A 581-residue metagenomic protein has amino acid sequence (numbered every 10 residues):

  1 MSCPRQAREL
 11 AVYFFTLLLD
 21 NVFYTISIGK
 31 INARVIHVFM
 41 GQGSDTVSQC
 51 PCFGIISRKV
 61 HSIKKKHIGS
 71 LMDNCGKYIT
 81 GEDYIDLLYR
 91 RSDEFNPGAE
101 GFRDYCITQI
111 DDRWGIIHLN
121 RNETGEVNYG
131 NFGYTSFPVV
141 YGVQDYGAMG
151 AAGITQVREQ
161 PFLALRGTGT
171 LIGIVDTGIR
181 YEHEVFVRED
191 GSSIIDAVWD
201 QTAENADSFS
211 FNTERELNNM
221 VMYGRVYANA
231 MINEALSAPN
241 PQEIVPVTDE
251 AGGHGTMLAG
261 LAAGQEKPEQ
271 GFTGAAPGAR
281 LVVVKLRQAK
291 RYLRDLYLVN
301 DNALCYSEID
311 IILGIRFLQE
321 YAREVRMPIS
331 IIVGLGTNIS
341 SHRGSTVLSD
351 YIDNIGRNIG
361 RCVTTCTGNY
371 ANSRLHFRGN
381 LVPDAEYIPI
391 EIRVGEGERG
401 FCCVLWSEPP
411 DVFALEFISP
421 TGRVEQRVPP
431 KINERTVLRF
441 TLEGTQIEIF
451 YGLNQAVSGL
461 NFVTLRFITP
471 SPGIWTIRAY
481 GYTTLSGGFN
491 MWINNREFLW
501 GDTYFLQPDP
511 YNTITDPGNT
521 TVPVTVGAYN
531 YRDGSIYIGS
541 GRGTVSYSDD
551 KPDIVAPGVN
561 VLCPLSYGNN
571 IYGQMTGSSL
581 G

Functional and structural regions predicted by a protein language model:
C3, C50-C52: Cysteine-centered motifs
R5-R8, R34, R58: Basic polycationic patches enriched in arginine
T16-L17, T25, G41, I55: Generic detector of N-terminal low-structure segments
V22-T25, A33, V38: Short hydrophobic alpha-helical segments enriched in small aliphatic residues
G29, G41-G43, G54, G69: Residue-identity detector for glycine
C52-V60, K64-G581: Loop-rich non-cytosolic ectodomains and luminal regions
